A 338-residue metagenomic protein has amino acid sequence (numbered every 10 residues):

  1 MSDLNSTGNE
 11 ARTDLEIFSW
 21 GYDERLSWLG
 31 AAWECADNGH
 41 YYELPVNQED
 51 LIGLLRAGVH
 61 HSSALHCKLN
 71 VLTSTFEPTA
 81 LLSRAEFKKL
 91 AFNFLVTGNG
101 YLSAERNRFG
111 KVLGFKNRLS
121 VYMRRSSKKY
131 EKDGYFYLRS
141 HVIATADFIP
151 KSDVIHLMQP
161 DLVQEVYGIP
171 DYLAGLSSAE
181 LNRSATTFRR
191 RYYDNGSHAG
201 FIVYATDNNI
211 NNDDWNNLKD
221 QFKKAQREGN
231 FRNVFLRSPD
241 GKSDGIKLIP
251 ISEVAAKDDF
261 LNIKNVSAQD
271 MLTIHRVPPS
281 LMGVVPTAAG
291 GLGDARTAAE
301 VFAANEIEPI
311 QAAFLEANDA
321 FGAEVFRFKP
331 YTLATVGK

Functional and structural regions predicted by a protein language model:
M1-R125, V166-I169, V254, G291 (+4 more regions): Flexible, gly/proline-biased loop segments at the beginnings of proteins or at boundaries between secondary-structure
D3-G8, R139-P278, M282-L292, V301-K338: Extended, charged amphipathic alpha-helical segments
T97-Y101, D133, A199-G200: Short, surface-exposed beta-edge/turn micro-motifs
F109-R118, K128-S140, D244-P250: Short, well-ordered strand-loop elements centered on a beta-strand within folded domains, enriched for acidic residues
V112-K128, D147-P160: Structured surface patches comprising rigid loops and adjacent beta-strands/short helices at the edges of well-ordered
